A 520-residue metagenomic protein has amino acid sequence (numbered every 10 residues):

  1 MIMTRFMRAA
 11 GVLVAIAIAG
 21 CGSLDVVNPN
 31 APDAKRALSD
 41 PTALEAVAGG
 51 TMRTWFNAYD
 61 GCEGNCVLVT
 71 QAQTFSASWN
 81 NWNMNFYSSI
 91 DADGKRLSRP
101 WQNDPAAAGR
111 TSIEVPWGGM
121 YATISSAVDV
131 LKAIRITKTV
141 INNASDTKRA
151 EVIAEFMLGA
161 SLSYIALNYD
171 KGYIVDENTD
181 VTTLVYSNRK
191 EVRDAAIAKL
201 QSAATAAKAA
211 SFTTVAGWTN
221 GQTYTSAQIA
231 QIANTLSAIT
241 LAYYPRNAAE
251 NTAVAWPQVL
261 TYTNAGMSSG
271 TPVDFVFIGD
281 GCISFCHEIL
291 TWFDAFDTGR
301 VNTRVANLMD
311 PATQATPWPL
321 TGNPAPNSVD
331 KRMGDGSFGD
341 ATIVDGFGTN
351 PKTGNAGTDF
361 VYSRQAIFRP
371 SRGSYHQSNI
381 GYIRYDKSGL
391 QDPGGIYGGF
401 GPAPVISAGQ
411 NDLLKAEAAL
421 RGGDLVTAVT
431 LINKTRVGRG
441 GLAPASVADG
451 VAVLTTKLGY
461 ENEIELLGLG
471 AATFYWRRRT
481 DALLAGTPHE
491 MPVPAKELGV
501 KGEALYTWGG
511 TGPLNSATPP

Functional and structural regions predicted by a protein language model:
M1-A10: Bacterial N-terminal signal peptides that target proteins for export
I18-G20: C-terminal motif of bacterial Sec signal peptides marking the signal peptidase cleavage site
G22-S23, I197-K208, S226, A230-G281: Aromatic-residue-lined binding/catalytic grooves and analogous aromatic/hydrophobic interfacial grooves in multimeric
G22-Y164, N168, G172-R193, T263-G399 (+3 more regions): Short acidic-aromatic linear motifs embedded in glycine-rich loops, typified by GG[WY][YF]DAGD(H) and related
A166-I174, Y243-T252, G423: Short coil/turn linking the two alpha-helices of tandem helical-hairpin repeats
F400-D424: C-terminal substrate/ligand-recognition segments
